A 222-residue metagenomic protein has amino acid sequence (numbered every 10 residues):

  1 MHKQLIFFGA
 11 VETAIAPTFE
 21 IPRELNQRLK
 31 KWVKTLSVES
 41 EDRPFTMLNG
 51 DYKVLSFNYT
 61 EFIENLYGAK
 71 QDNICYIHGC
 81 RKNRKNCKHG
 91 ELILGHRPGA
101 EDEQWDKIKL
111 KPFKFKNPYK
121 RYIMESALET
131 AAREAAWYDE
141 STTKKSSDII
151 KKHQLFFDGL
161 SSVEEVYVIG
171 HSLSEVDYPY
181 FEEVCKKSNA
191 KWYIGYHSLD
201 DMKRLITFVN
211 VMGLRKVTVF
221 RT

Functional and structural regions predicted by a protein language model:
M1-K85, H153-I169, S174-K187, G195: Active-site periphery "cap/insert" segments of enzyme catalytic domains
L55-N58, P112-N117, Y122-Y180, W192-H197: Glycine-rich anion-binding loop/nest that anchors nucleotide
H78-G79, Y193-L199, K216-T222: A generic structural motif
K82-R84, N189-F208: Short, flexible loop segments at boundaries between secondary-structure elements
N86-H89, P179-Y180, R204-I206: Short conserved micro-motifs at the rims of enzyme active sites and ligand-binding pockets
C87-Y119: Compact, glycine/acidic-enriched structural inserts
E134, Y138-S141, T207, M212-T222: Extended charged low-complexity segments that act as oligomerization/scaffolding linkers
